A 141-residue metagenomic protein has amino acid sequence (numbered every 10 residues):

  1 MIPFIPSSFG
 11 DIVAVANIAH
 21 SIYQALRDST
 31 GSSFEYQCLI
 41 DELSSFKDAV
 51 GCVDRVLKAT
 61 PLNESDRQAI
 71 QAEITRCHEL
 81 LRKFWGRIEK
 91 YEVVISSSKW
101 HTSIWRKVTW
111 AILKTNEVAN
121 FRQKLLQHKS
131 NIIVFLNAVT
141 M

Functional and structural regions predicted by a protein language model:
M1-E73, F84-I95, K99-T102, R106 (+2 more regions): N-terminal amphipathic alpha-helical segments
A72-E89, E117-N120, K124: Elongated alpha-helical scaffolds
T115-V118, K124, H128, I132-L136: Alpha-helical bundle protein-protein interaction modules that mediate dimerization/oligomerization and scaffolding
